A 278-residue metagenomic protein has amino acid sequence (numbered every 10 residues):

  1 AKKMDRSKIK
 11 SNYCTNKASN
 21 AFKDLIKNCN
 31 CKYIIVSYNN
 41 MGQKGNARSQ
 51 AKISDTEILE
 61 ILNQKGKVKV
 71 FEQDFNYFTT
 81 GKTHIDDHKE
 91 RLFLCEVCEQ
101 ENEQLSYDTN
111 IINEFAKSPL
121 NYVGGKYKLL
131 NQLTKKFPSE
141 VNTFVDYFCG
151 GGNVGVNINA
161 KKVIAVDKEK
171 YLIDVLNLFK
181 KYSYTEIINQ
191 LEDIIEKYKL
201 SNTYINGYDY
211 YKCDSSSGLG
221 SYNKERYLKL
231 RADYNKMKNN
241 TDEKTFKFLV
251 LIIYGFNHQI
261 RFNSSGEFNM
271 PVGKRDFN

Functional and structural regions predicted by a protein language model:
A1-C14, N20-D24, K161-N278: Class I S-adenosyl-L-methionine-dependent methyltransferase module
K2-K168, G266: Class I S-adenosyl-L-methionine
